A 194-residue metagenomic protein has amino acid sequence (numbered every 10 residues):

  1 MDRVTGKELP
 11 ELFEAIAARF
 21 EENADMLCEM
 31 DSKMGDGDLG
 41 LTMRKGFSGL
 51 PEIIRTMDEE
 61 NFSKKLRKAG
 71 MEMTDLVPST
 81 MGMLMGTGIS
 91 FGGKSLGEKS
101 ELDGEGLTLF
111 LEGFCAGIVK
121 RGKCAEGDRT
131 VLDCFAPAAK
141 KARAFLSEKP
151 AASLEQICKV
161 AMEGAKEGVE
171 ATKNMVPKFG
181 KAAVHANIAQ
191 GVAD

Functional and structural regions predicted by a protein language model:
M1-D194: N-terminal loops that bind phosphate or other acidic moieties and the adjacent beta-alpha structural core
